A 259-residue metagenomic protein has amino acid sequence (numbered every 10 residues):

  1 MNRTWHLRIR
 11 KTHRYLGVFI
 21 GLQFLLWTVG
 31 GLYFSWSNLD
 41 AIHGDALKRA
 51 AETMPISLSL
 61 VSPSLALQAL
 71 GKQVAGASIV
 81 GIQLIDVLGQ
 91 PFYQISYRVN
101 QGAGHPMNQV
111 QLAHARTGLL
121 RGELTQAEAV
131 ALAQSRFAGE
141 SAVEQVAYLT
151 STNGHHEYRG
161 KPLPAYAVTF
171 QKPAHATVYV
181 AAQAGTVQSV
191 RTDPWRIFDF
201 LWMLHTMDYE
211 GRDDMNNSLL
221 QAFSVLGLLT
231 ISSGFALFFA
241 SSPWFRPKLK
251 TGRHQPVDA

Functional and structural regions predicted by a protein language model:
M1-A259: Conserved histidines in hydrophobic membrane contexts and catalytic metal-binding motifs
